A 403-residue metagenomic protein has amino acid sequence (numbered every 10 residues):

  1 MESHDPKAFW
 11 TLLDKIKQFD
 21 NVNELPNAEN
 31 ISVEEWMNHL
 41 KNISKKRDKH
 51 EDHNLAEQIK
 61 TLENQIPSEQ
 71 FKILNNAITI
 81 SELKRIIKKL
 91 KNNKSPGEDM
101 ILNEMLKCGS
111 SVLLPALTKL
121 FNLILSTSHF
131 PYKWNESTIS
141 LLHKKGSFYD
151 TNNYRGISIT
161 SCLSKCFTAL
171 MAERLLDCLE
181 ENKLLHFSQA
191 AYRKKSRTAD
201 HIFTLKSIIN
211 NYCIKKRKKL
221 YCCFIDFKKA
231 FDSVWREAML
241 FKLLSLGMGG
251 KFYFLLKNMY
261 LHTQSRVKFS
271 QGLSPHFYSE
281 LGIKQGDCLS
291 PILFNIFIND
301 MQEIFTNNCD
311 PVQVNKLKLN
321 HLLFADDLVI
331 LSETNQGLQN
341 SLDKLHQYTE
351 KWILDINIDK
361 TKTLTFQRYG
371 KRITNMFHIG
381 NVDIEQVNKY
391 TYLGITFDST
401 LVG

Functional and structural regions predicted by a protein language model:
E2, F9, I16-K17, K195 (+2 more regions): Short, conserved secondary-structure transition motifs
H4-N153, S158, C162, C166 (+5 more regions): Surface-exposed loop/turn segments and immediately adjacent short secondary-structure elements within folded domains
I73, Q271-L273, I356-N388: Short, conserved micro-motifs composed of acidic
I80-K88, A116-L123, E173-L175, H201-I214 (+1 more regions): Inter-domain linker/hinge segments that demarcate the starts of reverse transcriptase and RNase H-type modules
N93-I101, I139, Y149-I159, D200-S245: Conserved catalytic palm subdomain of right-hand nucleotidyl-transferase polymerases, strongest for RNA-directed enzymes
G97, E136-I139, R155, Q189-Y192 (+8 more regions): Catalytic palm active-site di-aspartate
N152-E181, F203, K228-F231, E280-C309 (+1 more regions): Conserved pre-motif C helix in the palm subdomain of viral-like polymerases
F227-A325, E333-L338: Conserved polymerase palm-domain catalytic core
